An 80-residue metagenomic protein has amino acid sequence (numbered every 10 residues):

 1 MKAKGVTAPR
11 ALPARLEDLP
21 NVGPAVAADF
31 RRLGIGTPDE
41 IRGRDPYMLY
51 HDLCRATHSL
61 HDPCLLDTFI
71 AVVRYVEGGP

Functional and structural regions predicted by a protein language model:
M1-P80: C-terminal extensions
